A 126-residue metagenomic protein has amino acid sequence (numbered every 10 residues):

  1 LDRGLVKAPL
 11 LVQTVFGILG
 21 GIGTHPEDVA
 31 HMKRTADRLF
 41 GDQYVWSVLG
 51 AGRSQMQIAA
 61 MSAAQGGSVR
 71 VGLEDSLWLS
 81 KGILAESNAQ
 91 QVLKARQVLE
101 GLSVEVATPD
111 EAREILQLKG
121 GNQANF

Functional and structural regions predicted by a protein language model:
L1-L73: Catalytic alpha/beta core domains of metabolic enzymes, predominantly
R34-R38, Q57-F126: Structured C-terminal cap/extension of enzyme domains
